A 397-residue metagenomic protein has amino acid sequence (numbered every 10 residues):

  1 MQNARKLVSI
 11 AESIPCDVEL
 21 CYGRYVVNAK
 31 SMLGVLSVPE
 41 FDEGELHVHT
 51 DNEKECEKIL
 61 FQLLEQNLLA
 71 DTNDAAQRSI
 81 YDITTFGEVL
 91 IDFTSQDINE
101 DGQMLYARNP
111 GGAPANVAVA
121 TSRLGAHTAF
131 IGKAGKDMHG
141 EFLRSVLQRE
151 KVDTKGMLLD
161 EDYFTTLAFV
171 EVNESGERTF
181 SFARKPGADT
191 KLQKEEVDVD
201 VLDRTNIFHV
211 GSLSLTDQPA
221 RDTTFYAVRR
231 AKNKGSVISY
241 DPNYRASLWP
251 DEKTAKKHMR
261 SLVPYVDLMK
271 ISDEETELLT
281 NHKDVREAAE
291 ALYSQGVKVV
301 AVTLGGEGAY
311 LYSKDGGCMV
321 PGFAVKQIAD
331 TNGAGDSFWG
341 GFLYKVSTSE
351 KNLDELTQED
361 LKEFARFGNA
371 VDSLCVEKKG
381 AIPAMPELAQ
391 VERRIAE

Functional and structural regions predicted by a protein language model:
Q2-D17, Y25-E40, C56-I59: Amphipathic alpha-helical interaction surfaces in cytosolic regulatory modules
V18, T128, T154, I238-S239: Hydrophobic beta-strand scaffold residues
L36-F41, N116-H127, K345-S349: Alpha-helix C-terminal capping segments
P39, E43-D71: C-terminal structural segments of small proteins and small subunits
D74-D153, L192: Glycine-rich phosphate/adenosyl-contacting loop at the front of the ribokinase-like
A76-D82, R229, N281-E397: Conserved phosphate-binding/catalytic region of the ribokinase-like
H127-S212, E392-E397: Conserved N-terminal subdomain of the carbohydrate kinase-like
L215-E290, V297, E307-G308: Conserved beta-alpha-beta core of the PfkB/ribokinase-like small-molecule kinase fold
